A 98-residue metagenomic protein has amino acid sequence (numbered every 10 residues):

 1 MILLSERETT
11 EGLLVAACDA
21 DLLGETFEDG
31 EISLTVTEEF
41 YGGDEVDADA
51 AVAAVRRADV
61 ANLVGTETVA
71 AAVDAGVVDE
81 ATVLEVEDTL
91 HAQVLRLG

Functional and structural regions predicted by a protein language model:
M1-G98: Acidic, polar-rich N-terminal leader regions of halophilic archaeal proteins
